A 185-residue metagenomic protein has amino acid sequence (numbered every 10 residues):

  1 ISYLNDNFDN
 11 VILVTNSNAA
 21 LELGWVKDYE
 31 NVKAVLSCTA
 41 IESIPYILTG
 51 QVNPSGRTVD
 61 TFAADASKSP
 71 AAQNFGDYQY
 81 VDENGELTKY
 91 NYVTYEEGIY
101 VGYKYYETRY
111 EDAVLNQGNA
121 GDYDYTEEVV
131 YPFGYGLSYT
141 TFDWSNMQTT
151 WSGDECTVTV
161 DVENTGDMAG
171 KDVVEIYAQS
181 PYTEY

Functional and structural regions predicted by a protein language model:
I1-Y3, K27: Cysteine protease catalytic core and zymogen-processing segment of caspase-like enzymes
D6-V11, E30-K33: A short helix->loop->beta-strand "cap" motif at the edges of active sites that frequently abuts
N16, A20-K171, Y177-Q179, Y185: Secreted, periplasmic, or luminal enzymes acting at the cell surface/secretory milieu
